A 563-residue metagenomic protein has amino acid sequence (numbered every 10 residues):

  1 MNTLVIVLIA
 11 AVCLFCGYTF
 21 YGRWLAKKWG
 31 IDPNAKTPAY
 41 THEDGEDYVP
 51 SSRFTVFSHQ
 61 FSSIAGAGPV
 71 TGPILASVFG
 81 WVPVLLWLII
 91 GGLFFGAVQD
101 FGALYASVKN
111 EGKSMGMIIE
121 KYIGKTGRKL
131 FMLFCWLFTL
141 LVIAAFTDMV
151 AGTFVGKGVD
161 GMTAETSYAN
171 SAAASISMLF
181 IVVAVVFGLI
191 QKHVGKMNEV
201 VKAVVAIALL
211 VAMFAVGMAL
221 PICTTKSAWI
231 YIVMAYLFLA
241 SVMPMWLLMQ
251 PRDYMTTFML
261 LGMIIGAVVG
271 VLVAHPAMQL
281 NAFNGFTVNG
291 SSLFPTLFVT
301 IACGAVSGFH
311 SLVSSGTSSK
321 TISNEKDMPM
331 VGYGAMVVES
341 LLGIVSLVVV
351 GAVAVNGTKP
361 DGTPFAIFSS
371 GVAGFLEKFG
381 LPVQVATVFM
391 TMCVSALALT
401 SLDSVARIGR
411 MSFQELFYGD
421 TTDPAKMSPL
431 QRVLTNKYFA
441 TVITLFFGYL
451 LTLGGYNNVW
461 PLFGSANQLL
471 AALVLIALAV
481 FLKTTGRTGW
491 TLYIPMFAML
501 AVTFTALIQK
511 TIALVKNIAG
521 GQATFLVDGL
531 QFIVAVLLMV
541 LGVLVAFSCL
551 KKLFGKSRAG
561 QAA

Functional and structural regions predicted by a protein language model:
N2-T19, A76-S107, G116, A174-A184 (+4 more regions): Extracellular loop-to-transmembrane helix junctions
C16-V70, T257: Membrane-interface "cap" regions at the ends of multi-pass membrane proteins
R23-V49, L75, L85, I89 (+8 more regions): Flexible loop linkers connecting adjacent transmembrane helices in multi-pass alpha-helical membrane transporters
S52-G68, K226-M243, M255-T257, G266-P276 (+4 more regions): Hydrophobic, membrane-embedded alpha-helices of multi-pass small-molecule transporters
A67-I74, G91-Q99, A103, S107-E111 (+5 more regions): Membrane-helix boundary/coupling elements in multi-pass transport proteins
K125-L140, G334-L341, Q384-A386, E415-L453: Loop-to-transmembrane helix boundary motifs in multi-pass membrane proteins
G188-H193, A208-Y231, L239-S241, W246 (+4 more regions): Hydrophobic alpha-helical segments and their helix-loop junctions in multi-pass secondary transporters
V271-G285, V337-G371, S404: Extracellular/periplasmic helix-exit of transmembrane alpha-helices
